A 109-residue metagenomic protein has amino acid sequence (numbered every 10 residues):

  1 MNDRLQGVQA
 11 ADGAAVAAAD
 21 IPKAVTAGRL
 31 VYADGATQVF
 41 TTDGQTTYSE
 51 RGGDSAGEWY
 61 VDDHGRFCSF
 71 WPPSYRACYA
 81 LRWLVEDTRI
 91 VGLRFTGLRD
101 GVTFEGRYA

Functional and structural regions predicted by a protein language model:
M1-E58, D62-A109: Lipid interaction determinants
